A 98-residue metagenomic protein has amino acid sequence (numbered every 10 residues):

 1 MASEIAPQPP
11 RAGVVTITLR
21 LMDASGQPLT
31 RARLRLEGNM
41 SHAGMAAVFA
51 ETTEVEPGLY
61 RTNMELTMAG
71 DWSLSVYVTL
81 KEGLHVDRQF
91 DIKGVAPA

Functional and structural regions predicted by a protein language model:
M1-A98: N-terminal soluble domains immediately following signal/targeting peptides that reside in extracytoplasmic
